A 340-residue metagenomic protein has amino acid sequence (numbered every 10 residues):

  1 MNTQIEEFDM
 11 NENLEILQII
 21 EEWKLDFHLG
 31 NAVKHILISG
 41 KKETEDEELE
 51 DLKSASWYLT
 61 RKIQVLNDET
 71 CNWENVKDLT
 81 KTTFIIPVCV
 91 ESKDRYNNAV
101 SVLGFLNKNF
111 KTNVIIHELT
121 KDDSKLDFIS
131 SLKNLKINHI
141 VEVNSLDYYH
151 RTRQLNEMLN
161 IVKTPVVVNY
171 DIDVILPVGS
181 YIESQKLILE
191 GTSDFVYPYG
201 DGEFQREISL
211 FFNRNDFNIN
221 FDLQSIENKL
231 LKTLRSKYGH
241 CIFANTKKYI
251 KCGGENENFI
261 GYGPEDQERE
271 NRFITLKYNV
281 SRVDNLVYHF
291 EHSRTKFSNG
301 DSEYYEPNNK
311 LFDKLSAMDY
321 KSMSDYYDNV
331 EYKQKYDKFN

Functional and structural regions predicted by a protein language model:
M1-W73: Intrinsically disordered, low-complexity regulatory regions that flank transcription factor DNA-binding cores
N72-F105: N-proximal low-complexity "stem/linker" segments adjacent to membrane-targeting elements
L79, D94-N98, S236, N258-N340: C-terminal catalytic/acceptor-binding lobe
L103-V143: Acidic donor-binding segment of Leloir-type glycosyltransferases
S145-I161: Glycine-rich, basic loop-to-helix element that forms the pyrophosphate-binding segment of sugar-nucleotide handling
V162-P165, G254: Active-site acidic short loop of glycosyltransferases
P165-P177: Short beta-strand-to-loop acidic/aromatic patch adjacent to the donor-nucleotide binding site
P177-E257: Conserved catalytic core of nucleotide-sugar-dependent glycosyltransferases
